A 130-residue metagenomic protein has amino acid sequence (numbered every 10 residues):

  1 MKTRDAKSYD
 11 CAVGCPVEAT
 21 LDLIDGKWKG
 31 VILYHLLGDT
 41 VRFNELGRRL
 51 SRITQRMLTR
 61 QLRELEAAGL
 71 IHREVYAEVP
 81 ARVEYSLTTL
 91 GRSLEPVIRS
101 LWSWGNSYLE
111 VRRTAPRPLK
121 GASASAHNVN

Functional and structural regions predicted by a protein language model:
M1-A12, A67, H72, S86-N130: C-terminal regulatory/oligomerization modules of transcriptional regulators
S8-R60, A77-V79, E84, R92 (+1 more regions): N-terminal helix-turn-helix DNA-binding core of bacterial DNA-binding proteins
E64: Alpha-helical DNA-recognition elements
